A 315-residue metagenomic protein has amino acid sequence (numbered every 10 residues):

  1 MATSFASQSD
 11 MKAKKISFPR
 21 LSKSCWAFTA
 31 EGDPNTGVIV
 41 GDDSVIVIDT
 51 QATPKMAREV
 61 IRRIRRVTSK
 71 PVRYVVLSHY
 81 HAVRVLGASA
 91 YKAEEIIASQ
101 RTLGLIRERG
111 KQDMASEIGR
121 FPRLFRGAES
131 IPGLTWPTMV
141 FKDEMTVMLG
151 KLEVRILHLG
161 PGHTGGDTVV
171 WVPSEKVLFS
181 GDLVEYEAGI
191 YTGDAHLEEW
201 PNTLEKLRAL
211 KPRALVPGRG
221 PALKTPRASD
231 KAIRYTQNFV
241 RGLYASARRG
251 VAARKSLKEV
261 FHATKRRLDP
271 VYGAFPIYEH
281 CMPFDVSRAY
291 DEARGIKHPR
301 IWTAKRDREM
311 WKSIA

Functional and structural regions predicted by a protein language model:
F18, D42-S44, P54-A98, L210-K211: Active-site metal-binding motif and surrounding structural segment of the metallo-beta-lactamase
P19-R20, G104-L159, S174, L204 (+1 more regions): Metallo-beta-lactamase
P19-R63, T168-S180: Conserved beta-strand hairpin/beta-sheet module of binuclear metal-dependent hydrolase folds, prominently
I48-T50, R73-H81, I97-R101, L159 (+2 more regions): Active-site neighborhood of phospho(di)ester-bond hydrolases with catalytic His/Asp-centered motifs
P54-K55, Y80-L86, L103-I106, T164-D167 (+2 more regions): Active-site environment of divalent metal-dependent phosphoester hydrolases
K142-L210: Ligand/cofactor pocket segment of small-molecule handling proteins
E199-E259, A263: Divalent-metal (often Zn2+) His-rich catalytic cores of metallo-beta-lactamase-fold enzymes
A252-A315: C-terminal regulatory/interaction regions
